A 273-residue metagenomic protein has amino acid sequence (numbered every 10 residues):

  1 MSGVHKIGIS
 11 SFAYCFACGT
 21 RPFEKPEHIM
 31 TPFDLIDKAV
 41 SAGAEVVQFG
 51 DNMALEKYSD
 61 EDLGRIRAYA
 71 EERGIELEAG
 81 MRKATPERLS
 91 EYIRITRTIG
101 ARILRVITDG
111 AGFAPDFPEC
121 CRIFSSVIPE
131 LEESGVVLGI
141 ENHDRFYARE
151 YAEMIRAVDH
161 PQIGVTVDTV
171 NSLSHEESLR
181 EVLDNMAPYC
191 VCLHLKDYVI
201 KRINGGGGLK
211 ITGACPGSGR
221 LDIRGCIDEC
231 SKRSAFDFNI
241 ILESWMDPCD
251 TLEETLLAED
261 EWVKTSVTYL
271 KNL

Functional and structural regions predicted by a protein language model:
M1-R102, L257-D260, K264-L273: N-terminal pre-domain/capping segments
H5-Y14, V47-F49, I75-M81, L104-V106 (+4 more regions): Hydrophobic faces of well-ordered beta-strands that scaffold small-molecule active sites in alpha/beta enzyme cores
I9, A39, A70, T96 (+7 more regions): Conserved, mostly hydrophobic/aromatic
F12-Y14, N52-A54, G80-A84, D109-A111 (+5 more regions): Active-site beta-loop-alpha junctions enriched in small/polar residues
F16-R21, S174, V199-L209, I241-E253: Flexible glycine/acidic-rich beta-alpha junction loops that bind and position SAM and/or redox cofactors in anaerobic
D37, D62-R65, Y69-V165, S174 (+1 more regions): Active-site acidic/histidine proton-transfer and metal-coordination neighborhood in alpha/beta enzyme cores
S126-R220: Acidic/histidine-rich catalytic cores of soluble enzymes
G219-R233: A short, acidic, amphipathic alpha-helical segment used as a generic capping/interface helix at domain edges
